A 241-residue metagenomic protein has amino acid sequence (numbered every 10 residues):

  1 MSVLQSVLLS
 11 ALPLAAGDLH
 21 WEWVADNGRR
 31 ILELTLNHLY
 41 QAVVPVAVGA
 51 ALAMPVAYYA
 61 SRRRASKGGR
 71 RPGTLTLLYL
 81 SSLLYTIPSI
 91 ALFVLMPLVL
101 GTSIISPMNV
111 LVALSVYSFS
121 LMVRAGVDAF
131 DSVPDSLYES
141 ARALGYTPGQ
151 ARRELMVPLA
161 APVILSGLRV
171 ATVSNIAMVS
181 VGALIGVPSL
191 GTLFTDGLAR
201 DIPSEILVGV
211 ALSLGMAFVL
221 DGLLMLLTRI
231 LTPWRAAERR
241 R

Functional and structural regions predicted by a protein language model:
V3-P45: Periplasmic/extracellular loop-to-transmembrane helix junction in inner-membrane transport proteins
E33-Q41, F93-L121, A161, E205 (+1 more regions): Loop-to-helix entry region at the N-terminal start of transmembrane alpha-helices in multi-pass membrane transporters
V43, P148-V181, V208: Transmembrane alpha-helices
L52, V56, S81-S89, N109-V127 (+2 more regions): Faces of alpha-helical transmembrane segments in polytopic inner-membrane proteins
V56-M96, R124-D128: Cytoplasmic-entry segments and transmembrane alpha-helices of multi-pass inner-membrane transporters
R63-R64, V127, D131, A143 (+1 more regions): C-terminal transmembrane helix and the adjacent membrane-cytosol boundary/short C-terminal tail of inner/organellar
L98-V99, M178-L212, T232, A236-R241: Glycine-rich helix-loop "coupling/hinge" segments at transmembrane-helix boundaries in multipass transporters
A125-I164, L190, F194: Short cytoplasmic-facing helical segments at TM-TM junctions of multi-pass membrane proteins
